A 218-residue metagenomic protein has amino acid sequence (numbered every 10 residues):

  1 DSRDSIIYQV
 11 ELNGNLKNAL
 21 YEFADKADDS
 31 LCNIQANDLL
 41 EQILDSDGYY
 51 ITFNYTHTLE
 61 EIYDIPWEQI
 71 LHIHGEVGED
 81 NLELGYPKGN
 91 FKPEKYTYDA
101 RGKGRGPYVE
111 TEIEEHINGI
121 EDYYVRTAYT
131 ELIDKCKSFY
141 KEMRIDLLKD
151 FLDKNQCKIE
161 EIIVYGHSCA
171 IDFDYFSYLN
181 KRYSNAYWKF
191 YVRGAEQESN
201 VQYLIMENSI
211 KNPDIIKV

Functional and structural regions predicted by a protein language model:
D1-A128: Extended, H/D-rich, highly charged conserved domains that either
S5, T56, I62-D64, K135-L148 (+1 more regions): Proteins with a high burden of low-complexity, intrinsically disordered sequence enriched in S/T/G/P/A and R, requiring
Y21-E22, E41-S46, I133-K135, I159-V164: N-terminal start-of-chain detector that recognizes signal peptides and the immediate post-cleavage beginning
Y21-F23, F53, F91, F139 (+3 more regions): Phenylalanine-focused residue identity feature
D28-L39, C136-K154: A Trp-anchored, charged/polar loop motif used as the substrate-binding/catalytic surface of acyl/ester-handling
E121-D146, S209-V218: Extended charged low-complexity segments that act as oligomerization/scaffolding linkers
R144-V218: SIR2/sirtuin-family catalytic core signature
